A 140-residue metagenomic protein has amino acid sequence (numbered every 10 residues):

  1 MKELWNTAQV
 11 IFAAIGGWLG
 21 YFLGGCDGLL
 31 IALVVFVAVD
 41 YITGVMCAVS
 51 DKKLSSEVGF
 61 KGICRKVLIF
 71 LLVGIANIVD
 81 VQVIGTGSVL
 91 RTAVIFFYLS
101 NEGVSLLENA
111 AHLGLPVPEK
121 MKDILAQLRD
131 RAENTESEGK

Functional and structural regions predicted by a protein language model:
M1-F22: Short, strongly hydrophobic alpha-helical membrane anchors
M1-T7, L99-K140: Membrane-proximal cytosolic segments adjacent to transmembrane helices
A14-L19, V45, G74, I78: Alpha-helical transmembrane segments of multipass membrane proteins
W18-L30, D80-L90: Helix-coil boundary and interhelical linker segments in multi-pass alpha-helical membrane proteins
L29-V39, R91-Y98: Hydrophobic core segments of alpha-helical transmembrane domains in multi-pass membrane proteins
V35-A38, T43-S50, L54-E57: N-terminal intrinsically disordered, cationic/polar leader segments that include organellar targeting peptides
D51-L72: Juxtamembrane helix-capping/reentrant segments at transmembrane boundaries
L72-V81, T135-E136: Hydrophobic alpha-helical transmembrane segments in multi-pass integral membrane proteins
